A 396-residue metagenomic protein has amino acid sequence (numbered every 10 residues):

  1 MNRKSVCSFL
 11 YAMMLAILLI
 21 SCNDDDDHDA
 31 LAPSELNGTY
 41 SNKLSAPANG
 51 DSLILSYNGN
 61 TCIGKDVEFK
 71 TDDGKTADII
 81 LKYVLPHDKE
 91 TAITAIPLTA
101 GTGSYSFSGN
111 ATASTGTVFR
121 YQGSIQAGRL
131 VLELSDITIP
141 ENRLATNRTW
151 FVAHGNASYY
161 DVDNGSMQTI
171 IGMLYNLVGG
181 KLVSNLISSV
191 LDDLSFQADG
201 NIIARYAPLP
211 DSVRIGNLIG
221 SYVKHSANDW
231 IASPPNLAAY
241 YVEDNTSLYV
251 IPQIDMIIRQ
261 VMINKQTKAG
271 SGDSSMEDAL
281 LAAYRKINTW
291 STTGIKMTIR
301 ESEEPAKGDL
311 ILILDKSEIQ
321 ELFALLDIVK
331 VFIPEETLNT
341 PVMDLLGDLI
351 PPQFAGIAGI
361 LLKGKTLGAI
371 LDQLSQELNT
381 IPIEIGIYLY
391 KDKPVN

Functional and structural regions predicted by a protein language model:
N2-S5, A12-S45, A127-R148, A369 (+1 more regions): Bacterial Sec-dependent N-terminal signal peptides
A32-E35, A46-D51, L55-S56, G64-I80 (+3 more regions): Extended, solvent-exposed, non-transmembrane regions
A32-T61, S135-N185, Y388-P394: Tryptophan-anchored aromatic micro-motifs
P33-S41, G74-I79, T102-N110, N147-T149 (+2 more regions): Short, hydrophobic/aromatic-rich segments at coil-to-beta transitions
L55-T94, D161-K268: N-terminal glycine/threonine-rich, aromatic-flanked beta-hairpin/loop signature
D66-D72, A95-S104, Y121-I125, D193-Q197 (+2 more regions): Short, exposed beta-strand/loop patches in secreted or surface proteins that constitute
I96-V118, D273, A279-K286: An anionic, turn-rich surface loop/hairpin at beta-sheet edges that serves as a generic interaction/coordination patch
Y159-V190, D211-V223, A227, I251-R300 (+1 more regions): Mixed-charge, low-complexity intrinsically disordered segments
